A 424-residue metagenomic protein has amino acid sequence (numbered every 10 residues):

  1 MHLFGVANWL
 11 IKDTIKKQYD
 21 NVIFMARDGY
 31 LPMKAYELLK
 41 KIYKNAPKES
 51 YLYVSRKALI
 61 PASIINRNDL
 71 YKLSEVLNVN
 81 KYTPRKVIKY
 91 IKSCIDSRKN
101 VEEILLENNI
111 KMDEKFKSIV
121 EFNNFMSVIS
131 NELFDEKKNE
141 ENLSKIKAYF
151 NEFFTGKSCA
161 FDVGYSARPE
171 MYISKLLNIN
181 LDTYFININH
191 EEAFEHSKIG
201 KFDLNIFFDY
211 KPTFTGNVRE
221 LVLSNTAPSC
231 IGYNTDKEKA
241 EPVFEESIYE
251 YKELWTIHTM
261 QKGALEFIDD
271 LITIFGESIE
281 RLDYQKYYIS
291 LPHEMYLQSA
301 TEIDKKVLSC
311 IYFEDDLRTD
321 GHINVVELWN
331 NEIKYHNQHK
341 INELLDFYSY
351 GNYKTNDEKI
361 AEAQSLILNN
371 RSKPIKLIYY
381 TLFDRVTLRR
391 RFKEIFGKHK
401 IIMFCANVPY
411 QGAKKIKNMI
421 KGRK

Functional and structural regions predicted by a protein language model:
M1-K424: Long, low-complexity, Lys/Arg-enriched
